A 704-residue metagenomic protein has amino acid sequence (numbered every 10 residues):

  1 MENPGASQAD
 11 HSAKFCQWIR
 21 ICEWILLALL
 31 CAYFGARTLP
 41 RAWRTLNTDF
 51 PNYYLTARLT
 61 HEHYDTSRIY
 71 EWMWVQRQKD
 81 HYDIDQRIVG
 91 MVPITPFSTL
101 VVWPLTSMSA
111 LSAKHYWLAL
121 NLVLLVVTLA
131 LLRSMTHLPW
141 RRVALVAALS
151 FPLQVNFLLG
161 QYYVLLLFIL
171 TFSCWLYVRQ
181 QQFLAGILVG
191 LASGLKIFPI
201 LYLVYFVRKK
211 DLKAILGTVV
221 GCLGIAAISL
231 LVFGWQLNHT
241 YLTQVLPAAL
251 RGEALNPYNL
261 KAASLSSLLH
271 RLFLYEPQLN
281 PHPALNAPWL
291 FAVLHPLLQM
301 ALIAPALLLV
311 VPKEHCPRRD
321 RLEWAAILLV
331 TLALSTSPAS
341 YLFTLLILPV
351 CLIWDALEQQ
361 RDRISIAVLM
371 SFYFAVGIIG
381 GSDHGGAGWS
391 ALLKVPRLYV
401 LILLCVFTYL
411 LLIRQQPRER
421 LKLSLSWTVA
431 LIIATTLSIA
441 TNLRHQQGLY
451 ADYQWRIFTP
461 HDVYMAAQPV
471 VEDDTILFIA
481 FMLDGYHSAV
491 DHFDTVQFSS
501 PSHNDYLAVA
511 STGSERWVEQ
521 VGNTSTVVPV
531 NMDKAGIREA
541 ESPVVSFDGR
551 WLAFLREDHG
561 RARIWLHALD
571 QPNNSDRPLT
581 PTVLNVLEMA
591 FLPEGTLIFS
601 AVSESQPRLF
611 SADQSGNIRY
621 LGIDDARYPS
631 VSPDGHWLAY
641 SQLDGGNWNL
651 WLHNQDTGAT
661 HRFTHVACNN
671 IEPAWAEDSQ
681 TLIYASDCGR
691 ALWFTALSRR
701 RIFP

Functional and structural regions predicted by a protein language model:
E2-L184, K209-S340: Primarily membrane-embedded glycan-assembly and transfer machineries that use lipid-linked glycans
V127-L131, F168-R179, Y205-K210, A214 (+2 more regions): Transmembrane alpha-helices and membrane-interface helical segments of multi-pass integral membrane enzymes
G160-Y163, S335-L345, V376-L393: Membrane helix-loop boundary segments at the extracytoplasmic
Y163-L166, G186-V189, Q236-T243, T344-L348 (+2 more regions): A cytosolic-side transmembrane-helix exit/cap motif
V189-F206, L334-L345: Transmembrane helices and adjacent periplasmic/lumenal helix-loop junctions of polyprenol-phosphate-dependent
A339-T344, A356, R363, N649 (+2 more regions): Extended hydrophobic-aromatic, low-complexity segments
L352-Q446: Aromatic-enriched
L423-P704: Sequence signature of WD/YWTD-type beta-propeller architectures
